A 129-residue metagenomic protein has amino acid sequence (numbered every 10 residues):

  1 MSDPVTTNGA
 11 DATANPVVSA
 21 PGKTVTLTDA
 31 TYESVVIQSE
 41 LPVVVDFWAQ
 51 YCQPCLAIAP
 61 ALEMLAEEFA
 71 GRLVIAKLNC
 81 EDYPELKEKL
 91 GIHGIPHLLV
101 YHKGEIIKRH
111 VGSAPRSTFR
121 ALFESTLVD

Functional and structural regions predicted by a protein language model:
M1-V44, A49-L73, E81-E85, K89-H97 (+1 more regions): Proteins that catalyze or organize thiol-disulfide redox chemistry and the adjacent proteostasis machinery handling
K77: Conserved residues in the N-terminal Rossmann fold of short-chain dehydrogenase/reductase
